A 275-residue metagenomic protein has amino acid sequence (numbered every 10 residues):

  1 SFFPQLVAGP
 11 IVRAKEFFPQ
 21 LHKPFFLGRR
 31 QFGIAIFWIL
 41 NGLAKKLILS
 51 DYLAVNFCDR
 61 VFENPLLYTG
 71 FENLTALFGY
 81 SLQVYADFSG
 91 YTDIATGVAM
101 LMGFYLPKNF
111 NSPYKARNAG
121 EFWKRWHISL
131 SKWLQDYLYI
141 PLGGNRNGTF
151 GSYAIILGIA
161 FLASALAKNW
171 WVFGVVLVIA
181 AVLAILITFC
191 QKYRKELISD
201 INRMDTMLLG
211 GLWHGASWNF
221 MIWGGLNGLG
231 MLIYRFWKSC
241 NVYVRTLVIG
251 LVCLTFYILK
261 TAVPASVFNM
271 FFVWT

Functional and structural regions predicted by a protein language model:
S1-T275: Membrane-embedded transmembrane alpha-helical bundles that form the catalytic cores of multi-pass lipid-modifying
